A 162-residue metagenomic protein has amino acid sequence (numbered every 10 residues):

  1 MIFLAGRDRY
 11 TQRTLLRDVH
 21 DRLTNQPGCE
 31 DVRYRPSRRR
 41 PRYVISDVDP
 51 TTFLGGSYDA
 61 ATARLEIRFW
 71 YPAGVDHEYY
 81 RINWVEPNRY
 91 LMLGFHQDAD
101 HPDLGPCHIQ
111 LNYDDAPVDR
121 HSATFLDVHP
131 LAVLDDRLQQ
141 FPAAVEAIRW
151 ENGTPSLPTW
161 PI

Functional and structural regions predicted by a protein language model:
M1-R68, A73-H77, T159-P161: Negatively charged, low-complexity tracts enriched in Asp/Glu with abundant Ser/Thr
Q12, Q26, Q97, Q110 (+1 more regions): Residue-identity detector for glutamine
T62, P72-D76, P87, V133 (+1 more regions): Alpha-helical protein-protein interaction elements
V75-Y79, Y90, H108, D136 (+2 more regions): Alpha-helical structural elements
E78-L131: An exposed acidic His-Trp-rich patch
V118-L157: Well-ordered alpha/beta subsegment
